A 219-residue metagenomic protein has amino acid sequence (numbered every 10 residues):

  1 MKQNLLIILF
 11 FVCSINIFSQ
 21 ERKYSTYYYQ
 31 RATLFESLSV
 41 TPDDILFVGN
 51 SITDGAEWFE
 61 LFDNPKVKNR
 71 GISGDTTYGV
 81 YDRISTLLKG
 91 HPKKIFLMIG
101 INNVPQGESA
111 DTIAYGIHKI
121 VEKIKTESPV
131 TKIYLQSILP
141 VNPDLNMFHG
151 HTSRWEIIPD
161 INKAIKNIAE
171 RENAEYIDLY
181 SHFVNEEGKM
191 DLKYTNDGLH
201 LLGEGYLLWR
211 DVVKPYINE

Functional and structural regions predicted by a protein language model:
N4-C13: Sec-dependent N-terminal signal peptides
S19-K94: Serine-esterase "nucleophile elbow" of acetyl-processing enzymes
K66-K68, K132, N173-E175: Conserved beta-strand segments of alpha/beta enzyme cores
G71-S73, I99-V104, I138: Cell-envelope and extracellular/periplasmic
K89-G100, P129: Proline-aspartate-enriched helix->loop->beta-strand connector
A110-I120, W155-I161: Charged helix-capping and loop-helix junction motifs
P140-E219: Catalytic His-Asp segment of secreted/periplasmic serine-dependent ester chemistry enzymes
